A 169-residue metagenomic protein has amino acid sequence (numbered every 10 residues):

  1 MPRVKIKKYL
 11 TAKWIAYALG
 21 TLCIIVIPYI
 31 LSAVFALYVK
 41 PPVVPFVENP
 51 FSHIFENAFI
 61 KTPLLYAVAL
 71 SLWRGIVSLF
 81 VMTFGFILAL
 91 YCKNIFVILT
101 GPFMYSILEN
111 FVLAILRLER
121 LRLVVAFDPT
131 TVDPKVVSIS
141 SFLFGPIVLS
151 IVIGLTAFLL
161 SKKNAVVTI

Functional and structural regions predicted by a protein language model:
M1-I6: Short helix-to-coil transition segments within interhelical loops that connect adjacent transmembrane helices
L10-A12, T100-G101: Short hydrophobic alpha-helical segments that form membrane-spanning helices or hydrophobic packing faces of helical
T11-L90, F127-G145: Secretory targeting signals
Y17, F103-I107, S150: Residue-level recognition of pore/gate-forming positions within transmembrane alpha-helices of multi-pass
I24, P28, S32, A36 (+2 more regions): Structural signal for membrane-spanning alpha-helices in multi-pass inner-membrane proteins, emphasizing helix cores
A33-P45, N94, A114, L118-R122 (+1 more regions): Transmembrane helix-loop junctions in multipass membrane proteins, especially transporters and channels
I87, I147-I169: Junction motif at the cytosolic side of a transmembrane helix
I95-E109, V125: Central hydrophobic cores of alpha-helical transmembrane segments in multi-pass integral membrane proteins
